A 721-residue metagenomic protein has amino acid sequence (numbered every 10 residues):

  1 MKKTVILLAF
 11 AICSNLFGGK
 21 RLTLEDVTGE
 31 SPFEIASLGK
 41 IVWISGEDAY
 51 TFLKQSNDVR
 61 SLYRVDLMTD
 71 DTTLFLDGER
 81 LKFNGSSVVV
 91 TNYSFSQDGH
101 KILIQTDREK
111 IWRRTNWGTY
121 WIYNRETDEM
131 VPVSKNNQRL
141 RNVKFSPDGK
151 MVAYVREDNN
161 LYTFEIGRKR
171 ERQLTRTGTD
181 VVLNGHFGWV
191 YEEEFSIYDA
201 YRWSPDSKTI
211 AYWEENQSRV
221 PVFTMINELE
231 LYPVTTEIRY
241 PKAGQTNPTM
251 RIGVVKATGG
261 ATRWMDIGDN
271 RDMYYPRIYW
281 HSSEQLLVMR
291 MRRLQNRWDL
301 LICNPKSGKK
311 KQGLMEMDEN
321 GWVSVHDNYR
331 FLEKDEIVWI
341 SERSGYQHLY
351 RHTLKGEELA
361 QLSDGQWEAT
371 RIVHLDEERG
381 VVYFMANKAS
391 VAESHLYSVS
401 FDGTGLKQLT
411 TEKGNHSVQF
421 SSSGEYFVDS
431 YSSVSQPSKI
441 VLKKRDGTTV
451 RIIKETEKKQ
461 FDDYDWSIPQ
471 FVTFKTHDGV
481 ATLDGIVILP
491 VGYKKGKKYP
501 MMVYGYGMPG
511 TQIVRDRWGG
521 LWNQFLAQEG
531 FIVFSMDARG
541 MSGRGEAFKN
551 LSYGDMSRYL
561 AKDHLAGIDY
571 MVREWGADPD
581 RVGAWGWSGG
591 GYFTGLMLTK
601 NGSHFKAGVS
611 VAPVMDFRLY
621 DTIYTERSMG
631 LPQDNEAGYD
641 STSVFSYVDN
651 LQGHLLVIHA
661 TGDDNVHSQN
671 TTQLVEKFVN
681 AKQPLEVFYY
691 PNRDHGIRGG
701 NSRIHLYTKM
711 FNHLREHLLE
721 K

Functional and structural regions predicted by a protein language model:
T4, K20, F384, Q652 (+1 more regions): N-terminal hydrophobic alpha-helix used for membrane targeting or insertion
T4-C13: Sec-dependent N-terminal signal peptides
L7, F33, G39-V42, K110-I111 (+7 more regions): Alpha-helical interaction segments
L8-A9, T72, M130, V382 (+4 more regions): A ubiquitous, low-specificity "background" feature that marks scattered single residues across proteins without
F17-F420, E425-Y426, V434-S438, L442-K443: Beta-propeller folds
Y198-A200, P221-F223, R277-Y279, S417-K721: Serine-hydrolase catalytic core recognition
